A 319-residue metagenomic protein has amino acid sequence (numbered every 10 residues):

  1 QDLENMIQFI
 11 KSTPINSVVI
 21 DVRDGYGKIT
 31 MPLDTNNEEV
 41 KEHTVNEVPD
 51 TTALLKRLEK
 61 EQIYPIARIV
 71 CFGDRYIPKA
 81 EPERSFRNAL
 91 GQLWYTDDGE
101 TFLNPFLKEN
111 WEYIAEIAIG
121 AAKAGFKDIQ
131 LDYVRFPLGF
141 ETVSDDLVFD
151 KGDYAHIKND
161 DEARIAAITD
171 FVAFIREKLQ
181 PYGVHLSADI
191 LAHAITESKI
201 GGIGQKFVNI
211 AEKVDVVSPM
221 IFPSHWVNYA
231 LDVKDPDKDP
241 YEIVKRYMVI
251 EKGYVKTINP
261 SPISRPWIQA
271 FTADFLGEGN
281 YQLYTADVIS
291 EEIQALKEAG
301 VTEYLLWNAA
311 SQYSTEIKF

Functional and structural regions predicted by a protein language model:
Q1, F72-K123, D287-S290: Active-site-adjacent "subsite" loops/lids of carbohydrate-active enzymes
Q1, T35-V48, D98-E112, I157-A166 (+2 more regions): The substrate-binding groove and active-site-proximal loops of carbohydrate-active enzymes, especially glycoside
D2-K28, G120-L131, K213-S218, A295-Y304: Catalytic domains of carbohydrate-active enzymes, especially glycoside hydrolases
I15-V48, E141-V148: Aromatic-lined carbohydrate-binding/catalytic grooves of carbohydrate-active enzymes
S17-V19, P49-Y95, Q130-Y133: Glycine-rich, aromatic-flanked loop segments that form ligand/cofactor-binding clefts across common enzyme folds
Y64-D74, Q130-Y133, P137, N159-I203 (+2 more regions): Aromatic-lined carbohydrate-recognition surfaces of secreted/lumenal glycan-active proteins
R75, A80-E83, K127-D161: Active-site-proximal loop/short-helix segments that contain or immediately flank catalytic acid/base residue(s)
V214-N228, D237-F319: Substrate-binding cleft of secreted/luminal carbohydrate-active enzymes
